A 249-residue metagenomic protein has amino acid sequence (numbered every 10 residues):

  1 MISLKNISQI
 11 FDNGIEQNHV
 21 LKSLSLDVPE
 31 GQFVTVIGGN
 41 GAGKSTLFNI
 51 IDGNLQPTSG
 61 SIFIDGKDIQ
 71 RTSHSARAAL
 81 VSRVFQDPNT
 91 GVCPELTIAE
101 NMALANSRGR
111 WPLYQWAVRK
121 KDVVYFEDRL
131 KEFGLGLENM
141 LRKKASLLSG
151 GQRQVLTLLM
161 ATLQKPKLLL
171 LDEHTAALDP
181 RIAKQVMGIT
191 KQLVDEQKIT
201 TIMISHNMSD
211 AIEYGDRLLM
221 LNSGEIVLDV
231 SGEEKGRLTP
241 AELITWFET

Functional and structural regions predicted by a protein language model:
M1, I10-S23, S73: A short, flexible loop at the N-terminus of ABC-type nucleotide-binding domains that lies
I37-G39: The feature captures the beta-strand-to-loop junction immediately N-terminal to the Walker
D52: Helix-to-loop junction immediately C-terminal to a conserved catalytic motif
G60-D68, L228-V230: Conserved ABC transporter NBD signature motif
D68-S82, T90, P112-L113, R119 (+1 more regions): ABC ATPase NBD coupling module
A161-T162: ABC ATPase C-loop
S205-H206: H-loop/switch region of ABC-family ATPase nucleotide-binding domains
E225-E248: Conserved beta-strand-loop-alpha-helix hinge in the C-terminal portion of ABC ATPase nucleotide-binding domains
